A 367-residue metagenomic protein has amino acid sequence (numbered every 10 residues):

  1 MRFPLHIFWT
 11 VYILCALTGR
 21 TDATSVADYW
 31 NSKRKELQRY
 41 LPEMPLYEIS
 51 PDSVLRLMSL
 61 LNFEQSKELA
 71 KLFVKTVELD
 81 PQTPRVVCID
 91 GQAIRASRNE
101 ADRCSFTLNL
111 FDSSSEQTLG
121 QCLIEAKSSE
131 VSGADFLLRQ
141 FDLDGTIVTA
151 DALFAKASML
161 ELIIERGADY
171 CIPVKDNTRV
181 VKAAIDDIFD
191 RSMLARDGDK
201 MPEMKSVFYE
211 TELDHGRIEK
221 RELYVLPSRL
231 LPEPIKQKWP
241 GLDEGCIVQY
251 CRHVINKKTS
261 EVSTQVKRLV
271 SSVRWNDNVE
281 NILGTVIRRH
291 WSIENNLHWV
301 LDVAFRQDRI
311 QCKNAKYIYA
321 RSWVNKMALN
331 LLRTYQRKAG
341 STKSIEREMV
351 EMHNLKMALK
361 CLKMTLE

Functional and structural regions predicted by a protein language model:
M1, N31-R34, K205, V300-E367: A short, flexible helix-boundary coil/loop motif
M1-A150, A155-S158, R166, K338-G340: Conserved, well-structured functional cores that handle cations and Mg-NTP chemistry
M1-F8, T259-E261, S292, C312-A320: Structural motif
V26, V270, R274-Q311: Short amphipathic alpha-helical "interface-anchor" segments enriched in bulky aromatics
F63, R139, D190-L194, L329 (+1 more regions): Generic secondary-structure signature for well-ordered alpha-helical cores
L160-A168, D190: Short, surface-exposed basic-aromatic patches at helix termini and helix-loop junctions that form
D169-V174: Short hydrophobic alpha-helical runs that function as membrane-insertion/retention elements
K175-R288: An anionic, glycine-rich sequence signature occurring as long contiguous blocks
